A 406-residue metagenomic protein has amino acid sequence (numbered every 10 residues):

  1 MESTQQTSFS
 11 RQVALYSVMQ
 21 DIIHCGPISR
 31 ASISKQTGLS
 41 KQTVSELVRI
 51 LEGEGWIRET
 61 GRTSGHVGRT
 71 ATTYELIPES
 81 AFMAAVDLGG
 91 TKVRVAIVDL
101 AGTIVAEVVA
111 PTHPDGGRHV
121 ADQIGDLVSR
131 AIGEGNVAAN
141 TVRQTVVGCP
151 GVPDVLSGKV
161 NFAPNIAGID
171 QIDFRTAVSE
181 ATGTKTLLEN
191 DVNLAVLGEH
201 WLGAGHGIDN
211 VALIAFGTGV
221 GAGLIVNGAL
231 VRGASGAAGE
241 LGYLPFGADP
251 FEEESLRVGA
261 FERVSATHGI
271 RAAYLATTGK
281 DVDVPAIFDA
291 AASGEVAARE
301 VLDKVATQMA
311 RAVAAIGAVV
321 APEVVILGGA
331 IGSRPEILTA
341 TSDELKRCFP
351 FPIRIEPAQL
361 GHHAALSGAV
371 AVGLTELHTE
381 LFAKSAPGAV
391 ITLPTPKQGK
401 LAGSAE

Functional and structural regions predicted by a protein language model:
M1-R62, H66-T141, T182, A248-E406: ATP-binding/phosphotransfer module of carbohydrate and carboxylate kinases, centering on a glycine-rich
E75, M83-D87, V142-V146, V211-A215 (+1 more regions): Short glycine-aspartate micro-motif
E79-A81, G183-T184, H206-V211, V220 (+1 more regions): Short coil/turn connectors at secondary-structure junctions
I104, V160, L230-V231: Hydrophobic "anchor" residues
V108-N210, E336-C348: Glycine-rich phosphate-binding loop and adjoining helix at the ATP-binding site of ATP-dependent phosphoryl-transfer
C149, N190, F216-T218, G329-A330: Short secondary-structure boundary segments
H206-V264: Glycine-rich phosphate-binding loop of actin/hexokinase-like ATP-binding domains
